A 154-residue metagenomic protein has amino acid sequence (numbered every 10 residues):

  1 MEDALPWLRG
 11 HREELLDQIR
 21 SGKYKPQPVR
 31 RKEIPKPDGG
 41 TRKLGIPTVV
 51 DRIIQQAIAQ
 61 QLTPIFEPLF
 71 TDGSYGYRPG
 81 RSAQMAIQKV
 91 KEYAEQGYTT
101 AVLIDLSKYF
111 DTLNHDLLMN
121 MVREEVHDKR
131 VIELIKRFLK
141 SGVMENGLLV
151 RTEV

Functional and structural regions predicted by a protein language model:
M1-E2, L44, S107, L113: Alpha-helical hydrophobic packing sites
D3-K25: Amphipathic alpha-helical blocks
R9-R12, L62, F66, V143: Short alpha-helix boundary/capping elements
R12, L16, V29-R31, T41-K43: A common structural microfeature
R12-I19, I54-L62, K89, I135: Short, Φ-rich (hydrophobic/aromatic) sequence segments
Q18-K32, P37, L69-G73, Y77-R81 (+1 more regions): Conserved polymerase palm-domain catalytic core
T41-F70: Conserved pre-motif C helix in the palm subdomain of viral-like polymerases
